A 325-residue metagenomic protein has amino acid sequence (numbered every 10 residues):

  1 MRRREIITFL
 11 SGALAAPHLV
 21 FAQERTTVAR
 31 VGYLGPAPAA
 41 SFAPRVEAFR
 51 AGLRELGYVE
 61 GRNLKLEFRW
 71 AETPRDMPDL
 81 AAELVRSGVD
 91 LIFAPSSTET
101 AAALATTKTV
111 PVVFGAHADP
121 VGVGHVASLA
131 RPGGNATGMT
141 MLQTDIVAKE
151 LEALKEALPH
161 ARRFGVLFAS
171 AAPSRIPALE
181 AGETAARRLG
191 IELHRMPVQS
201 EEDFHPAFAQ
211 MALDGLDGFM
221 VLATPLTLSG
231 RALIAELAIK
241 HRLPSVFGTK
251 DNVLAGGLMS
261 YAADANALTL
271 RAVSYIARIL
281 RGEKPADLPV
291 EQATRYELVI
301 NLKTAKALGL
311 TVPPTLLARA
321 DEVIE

Functional and structural regions predicted by a protein language model:
M1-E325: Short hydrophobic alpha-helices and adjacent helix-cap/hinge residues
